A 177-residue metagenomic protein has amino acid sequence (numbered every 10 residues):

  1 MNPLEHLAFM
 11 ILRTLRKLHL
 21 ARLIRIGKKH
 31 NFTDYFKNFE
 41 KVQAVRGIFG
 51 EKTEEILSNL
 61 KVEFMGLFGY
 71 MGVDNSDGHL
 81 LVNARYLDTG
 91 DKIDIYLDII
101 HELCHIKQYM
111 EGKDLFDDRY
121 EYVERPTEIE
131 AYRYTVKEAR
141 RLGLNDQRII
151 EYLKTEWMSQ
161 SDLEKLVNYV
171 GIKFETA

Functional and structural regions predicted by a protein language model:
M1-Y70, W157-A177: A metal-dependent hydrolase signature that marks the N-terminal structural subdomain at the beginning of catalytic folds
F39-V42, Y120, R125, R141: Polar helix-capping/helix-linker motif
R46, I100, Y132, V136-A139: Non-transmembrane alpha-helical segments in soluble domains of secreted/periplasmic/extracellular proteins
G50, K107, E111, A139-G143: Secondary-structure transition/hinge residues
L60-I93: Active-site scaffold of zinc-dependent metalloenzymes
I93-L97, Y109-R133: Post-HEXXH active-site segment of zinc metalloproteases
I100-Q108: Short active-site segment of divalent metal-dependent hydrolases/proteases that encodes the spacing between
V136-S159: Short helix/loop segments within enzyme catalytic domains that coordinate or immediately flank catalytic cofactors
